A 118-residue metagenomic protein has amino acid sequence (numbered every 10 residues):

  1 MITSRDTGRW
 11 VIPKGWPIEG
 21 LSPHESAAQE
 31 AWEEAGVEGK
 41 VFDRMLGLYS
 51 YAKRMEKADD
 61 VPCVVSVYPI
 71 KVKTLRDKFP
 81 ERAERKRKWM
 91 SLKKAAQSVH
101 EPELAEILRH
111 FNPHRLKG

Functional and structural regions predicted by a protein language model:
M1-P13: N-terminal strand-loop-strand
D6-R9, I18-E19, E25, Y51 (+1 more regions): Short, charged/polar surface micro-motifs in flexible loops or helix N-caps
T7-G8, E33, G47, Q97: Active-site micro-motifs of SAM-dependent methyltransferase domains
G8-W10, V72-G118: Nudix hydrolase/Nudix homology domain
I12-L46: The catalytic Nudix box helix
L48-K78, K88: Active-site-adjacent beta-strand/loop module that shapes the phosphate/pyrophosphate-binding cleft
